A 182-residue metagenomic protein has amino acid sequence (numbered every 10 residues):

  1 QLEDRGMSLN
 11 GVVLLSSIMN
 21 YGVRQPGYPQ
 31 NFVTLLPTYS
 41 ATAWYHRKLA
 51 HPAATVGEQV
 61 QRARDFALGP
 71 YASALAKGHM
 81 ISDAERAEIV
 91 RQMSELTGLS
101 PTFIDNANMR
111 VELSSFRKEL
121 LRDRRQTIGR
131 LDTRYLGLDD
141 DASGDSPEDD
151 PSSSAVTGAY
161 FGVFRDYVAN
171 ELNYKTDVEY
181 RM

Functional and structural regions predicted by a protein language model:
L2-P101: A catalytic-pocket lid/entrance helix-loop region that shapes and gates access to the active site across common
G78-M182: Alpha/beta-hydrolase fold catalytic core
